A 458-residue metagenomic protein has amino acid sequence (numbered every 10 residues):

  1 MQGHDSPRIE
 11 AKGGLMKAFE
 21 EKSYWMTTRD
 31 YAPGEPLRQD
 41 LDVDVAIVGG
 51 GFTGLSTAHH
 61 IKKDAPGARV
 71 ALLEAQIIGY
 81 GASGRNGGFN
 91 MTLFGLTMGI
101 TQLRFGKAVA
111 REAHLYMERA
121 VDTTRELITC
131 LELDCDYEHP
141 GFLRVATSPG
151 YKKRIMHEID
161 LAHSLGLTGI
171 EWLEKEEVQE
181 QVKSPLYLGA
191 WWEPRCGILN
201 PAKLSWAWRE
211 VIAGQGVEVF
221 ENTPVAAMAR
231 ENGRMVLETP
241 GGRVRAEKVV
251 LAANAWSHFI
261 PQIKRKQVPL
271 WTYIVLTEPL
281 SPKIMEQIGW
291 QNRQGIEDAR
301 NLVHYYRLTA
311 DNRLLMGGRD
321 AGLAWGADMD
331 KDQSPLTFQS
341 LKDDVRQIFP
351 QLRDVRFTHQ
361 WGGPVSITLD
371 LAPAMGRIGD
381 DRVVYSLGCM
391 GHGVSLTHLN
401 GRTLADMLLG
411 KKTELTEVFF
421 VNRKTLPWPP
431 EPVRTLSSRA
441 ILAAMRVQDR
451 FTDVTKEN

Functional and structural regions predicted by a protein language model:
S6-V45, K63-D64, A68-R69: Extreme N-terminal leader/targeting segments of oxidoreductases
G49-T53, A75: Glycine-rich Rossmann-fold phosphate-binding loop(s) that bind the pyrophosphate of adenine dinucleotide cofactors
K62-R85: Glycine-rich FAD pyrophosphate-binding loop
R85-Y116: Glycine-rich active-site loop/strand segments that organize a redox cofactor
R104-V211: Rossmann-like flavin
D122, C130-E138, V225-A227, N232 (+2 more regions): Active-site substrate-recognition segment that forms the wall of the catalytic cavity or substrate channel
L161, L188-E247: Helical element adjacent to the flavin cofactor pocket in flavoenzyme catalytic cores
L323-L442: C-terminal catalytic lobe of FAD-dependent flavoproteins
